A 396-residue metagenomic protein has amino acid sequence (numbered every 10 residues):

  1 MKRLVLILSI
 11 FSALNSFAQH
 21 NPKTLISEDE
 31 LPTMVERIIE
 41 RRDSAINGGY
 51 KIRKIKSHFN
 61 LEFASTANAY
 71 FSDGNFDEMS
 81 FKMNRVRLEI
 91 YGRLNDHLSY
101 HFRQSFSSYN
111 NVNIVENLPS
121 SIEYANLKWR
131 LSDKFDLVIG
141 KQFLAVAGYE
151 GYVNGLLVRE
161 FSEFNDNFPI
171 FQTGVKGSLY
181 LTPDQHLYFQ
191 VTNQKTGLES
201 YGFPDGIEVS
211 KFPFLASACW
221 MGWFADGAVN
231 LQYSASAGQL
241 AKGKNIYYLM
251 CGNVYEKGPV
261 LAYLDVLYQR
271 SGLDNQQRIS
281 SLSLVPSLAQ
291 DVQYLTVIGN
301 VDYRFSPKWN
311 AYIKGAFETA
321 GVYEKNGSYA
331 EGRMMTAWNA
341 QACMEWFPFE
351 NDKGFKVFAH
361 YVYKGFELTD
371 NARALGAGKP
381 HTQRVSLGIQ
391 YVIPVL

Functional and structural regions predicted by a protein language model:
M1-P22: Bacterial Sec-dependent N-terminal signal peptides
A18-L137, G177-L187, N253-V254, N300-F305 (+3 more regions): Beta-barrel outer-membrane channel/assembly domains of diderm bacteria
N21-P32, T66-D77, N113-V115, A225-L396: Outer-membrane beta-barrel pore domains
T66, Y70-G74, N111-L118, F135-M221 (+3 more regions): Surface-exposed coil loops of outer-membrane beta-barrel proteins
N84, S121, D133, F171 (+5 more regions): Exposed loop/turn and edge beta-strand positions of beta-sandwich/beta-sheet ligand-binding modules
N95-Y100, V138, E163-N165, Q172-L179 (+3 more regions): Low-complexity, flexible helical/coil segments
S107, L144, Q194, G238 (+1 more regions): Short, solvent-exposed loop/turn segments at secondary-structure junctions
